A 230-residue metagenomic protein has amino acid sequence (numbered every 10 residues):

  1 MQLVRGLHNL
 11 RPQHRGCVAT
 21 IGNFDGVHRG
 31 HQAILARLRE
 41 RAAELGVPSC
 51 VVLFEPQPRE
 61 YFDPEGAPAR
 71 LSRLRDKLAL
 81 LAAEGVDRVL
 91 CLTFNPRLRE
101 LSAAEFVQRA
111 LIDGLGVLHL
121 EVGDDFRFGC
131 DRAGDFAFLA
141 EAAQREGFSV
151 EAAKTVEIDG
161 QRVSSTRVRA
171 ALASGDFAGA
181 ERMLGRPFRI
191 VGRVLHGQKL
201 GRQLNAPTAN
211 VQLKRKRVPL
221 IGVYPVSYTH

Functional and structural regions predicted by a protein language model:
Q2-H8: Short acidic-hydrophobic, aromatic-tinged amphipathic segments that line or gate anion-handling sites
L10-E60, P64-R73: N-terminal catalytic cores of NTP/NDP-binding nucleotidyl/phosphoryl-transfer enzymes
H28, L81, L120, A180 (+1 more regions): Residue-level signal for inorganic ion chemistry
P48-D63, P68-G116: Active-site-proximal cofactor/substrate-binding loop regions of enzyme domains
R97-P207: Classical nucleotidyltransferase
T208-K214: Anionic-ligand binding region
T229-H230: Conserved small/polar residues in nucleotide/adenosyl-binding loops
